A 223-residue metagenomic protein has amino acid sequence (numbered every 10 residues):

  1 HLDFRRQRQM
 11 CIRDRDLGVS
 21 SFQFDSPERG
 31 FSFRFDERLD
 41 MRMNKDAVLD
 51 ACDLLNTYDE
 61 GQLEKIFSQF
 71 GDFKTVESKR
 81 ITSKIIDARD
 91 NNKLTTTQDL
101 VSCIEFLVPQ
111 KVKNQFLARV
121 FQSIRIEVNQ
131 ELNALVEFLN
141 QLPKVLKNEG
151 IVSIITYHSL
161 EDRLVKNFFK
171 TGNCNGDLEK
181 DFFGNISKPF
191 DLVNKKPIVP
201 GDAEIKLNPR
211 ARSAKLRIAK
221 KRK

Functional and structural regions predicted by a protein language model:
H1-R8, I12: Single conserved hydrophobic/aromatic residue that forms the stacking wall/gate of nucleotide- or nucleobase-binding
R13-R15, V19-E60, G172-G176: A mobile, often basic/glycine-rich helix-loop segment that functions as the active-site lid/recognition loop
D50, G61-K65, I81: Post-DEXD/H (motif II) to motif III coupling segment of the RecA-like Helicase ATP-binding lobe
Y58, Q62, F70-V76, N91-K93: Phosphate/pyrophosphate-binding catalytic cores of soluble transferases and nucleic-acid-acting enzymes
I66-F70, A88, N92, L107 (+1 more regions): Alpha-helix C-capping/helix-to-loop hinge sites
T75-I86, F121: Short, well-structured alpha-helical segments
D90, L146-K147: Helix-to-beta-strand junctions that scaffold the AdoMet/dcAdoMet cofactor pocket in Class I SAM-dependent enzymes
T96-K144, I151-K223: C-terminal catalytic and target-recognition region of SAM-dependent MTase-like enzymes, primarily methyltransferases
